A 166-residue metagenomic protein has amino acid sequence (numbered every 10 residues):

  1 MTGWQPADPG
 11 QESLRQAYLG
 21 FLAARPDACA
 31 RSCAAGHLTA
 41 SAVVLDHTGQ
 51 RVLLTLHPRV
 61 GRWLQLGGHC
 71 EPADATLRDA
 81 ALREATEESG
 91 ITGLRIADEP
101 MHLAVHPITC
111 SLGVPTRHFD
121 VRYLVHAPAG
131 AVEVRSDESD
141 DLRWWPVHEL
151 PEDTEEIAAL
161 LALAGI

Functional and structural regions predicted by a protein language model:
Q5-S41: Acidic, metal-coordinating catalytic segment for phosphate/diphosphate chemistry, firing primarily on the Nudix
H37, H57, H69, E87 (+2 more regions): Histidine-centered active-site/metal-ligand motif
A40, Q50, F119-V121, D140: Change "...and in nucleic-acid phosphodiester-cleaving endonucleases..." to "...and in nucleic-acid processing enzymes
V44, L124-H126, R143: Short, well-ordered beta-strand micro-motif
L45-H47, H57, A127: Active-site beta-strand termini and strand-to-loop segments that position acidic
Q50-I91, H148: Conserved Nudix-box catalytic region and its N-terminal flanking loop in Nudix hydrolases and closely related
G90-A131: Active-site segment of metal-dependent pyrophosphate-handling enzymes, primarily the Nudix hydrolase catalytic core
R122, E133-L163: NUDIX/MutT-family hydrolases
